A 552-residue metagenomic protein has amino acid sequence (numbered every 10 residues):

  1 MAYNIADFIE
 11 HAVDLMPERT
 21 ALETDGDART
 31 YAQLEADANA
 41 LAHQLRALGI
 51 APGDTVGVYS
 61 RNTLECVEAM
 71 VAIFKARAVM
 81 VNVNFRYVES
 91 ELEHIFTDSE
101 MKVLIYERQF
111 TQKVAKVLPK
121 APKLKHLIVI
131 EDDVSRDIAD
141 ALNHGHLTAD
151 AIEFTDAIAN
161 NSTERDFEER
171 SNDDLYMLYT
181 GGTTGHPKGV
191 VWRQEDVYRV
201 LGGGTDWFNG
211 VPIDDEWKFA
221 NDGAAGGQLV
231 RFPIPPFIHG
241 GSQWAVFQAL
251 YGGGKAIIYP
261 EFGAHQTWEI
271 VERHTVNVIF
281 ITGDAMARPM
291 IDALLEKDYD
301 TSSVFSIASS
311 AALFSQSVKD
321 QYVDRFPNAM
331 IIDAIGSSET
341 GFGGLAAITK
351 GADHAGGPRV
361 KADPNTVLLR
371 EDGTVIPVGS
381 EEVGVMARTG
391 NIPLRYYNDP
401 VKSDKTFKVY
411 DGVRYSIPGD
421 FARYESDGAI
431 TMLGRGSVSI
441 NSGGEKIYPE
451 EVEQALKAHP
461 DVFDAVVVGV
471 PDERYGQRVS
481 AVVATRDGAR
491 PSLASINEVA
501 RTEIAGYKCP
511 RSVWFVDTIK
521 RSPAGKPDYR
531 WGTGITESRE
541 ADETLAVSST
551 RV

Functional and structural regions predicted by a protein language model:
E18-T63, V67-V71, V88-E93: Conserved AMP-binding/adenylate-forming core of the ANL superfamily
T30-A32, L175-G203, F208-G210: Conserved AMP-binding A3 loop
A47-L48, K75-D156: Structural core segment of the AMP-binding/adenylate-forming
Y87, E93-H94, L104-Y106, T389 (+5 more regions): AMP-binding/adenylate-forming catalytic core of the ANL superfamily
I130, A505-K526, A546-R551: AMP-binding/adenylate-forming catalytic domain of the ANL superfamily
I152, A159-Y179, H186, D222-V230: Conserved pre-ATP/AMP-binding loop-to-beta segment of ANL
Y198-V278, A293: Conserved AMP-binding/adenylation subdomain of ANL enzymes
G254, E272, S306-I430, R435-S439 (+2 more regions): Conserved AMP-binding/adenylate-forming
